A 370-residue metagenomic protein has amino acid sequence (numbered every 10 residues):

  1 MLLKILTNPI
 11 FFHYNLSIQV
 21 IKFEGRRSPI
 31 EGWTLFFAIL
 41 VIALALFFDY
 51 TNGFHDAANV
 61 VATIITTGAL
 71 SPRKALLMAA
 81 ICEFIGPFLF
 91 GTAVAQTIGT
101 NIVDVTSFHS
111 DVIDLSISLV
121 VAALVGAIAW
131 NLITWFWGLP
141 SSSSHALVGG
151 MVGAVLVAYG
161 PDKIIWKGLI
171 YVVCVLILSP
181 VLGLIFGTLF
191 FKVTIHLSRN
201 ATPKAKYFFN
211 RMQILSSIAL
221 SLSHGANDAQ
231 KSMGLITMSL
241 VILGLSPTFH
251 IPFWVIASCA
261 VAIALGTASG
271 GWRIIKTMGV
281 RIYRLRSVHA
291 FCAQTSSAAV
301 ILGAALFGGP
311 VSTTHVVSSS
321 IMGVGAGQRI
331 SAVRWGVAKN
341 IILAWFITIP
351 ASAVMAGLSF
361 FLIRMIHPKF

Functional and structural regions predicted by a protein language model:
K4-I5, W33: Absolute N-terminal positional cue centered near the fourth residue
L6, F12-L16: Short hydrophobic targeting helices and cationic amphipathic motifs that mediate membrane/organellar targeting
Y14, V20-F370: Multi-pass alpha-helical transmembrane bundle typical of ion/small-solute transporters and intramembrane aspartyl
